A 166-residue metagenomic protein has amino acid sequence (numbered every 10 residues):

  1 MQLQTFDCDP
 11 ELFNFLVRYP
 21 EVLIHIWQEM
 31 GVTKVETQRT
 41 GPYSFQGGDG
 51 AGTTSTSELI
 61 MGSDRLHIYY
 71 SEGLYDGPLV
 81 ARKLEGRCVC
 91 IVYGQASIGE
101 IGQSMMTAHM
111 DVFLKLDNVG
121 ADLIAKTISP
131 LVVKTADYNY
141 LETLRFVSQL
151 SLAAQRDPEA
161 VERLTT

Functional and structural regions predicted by a protein language model:
M1-D9, F15-R18, V80, G102 (+2 more regions): Extracytoplasmic/periplasmic, Sec-exported soluble proteins
M1-G41: Hydrophobic ligand-binding cavity/cleft-lining segments
Q2, D9-L12, R65-H67, C88 (+1 more regions): Envelope-exposed proteins and targeting segments
D9-E11, T40, L74-D76, K115-D117: Generic structural motif
V17, Q28-E29, D49-A51, S71-Y75 (+1 more regions): A mature extracytoplasmic/lumenal domain signature
K34-F45, D49, L150, P158-V161 (+1 more regions): Charge-rich, low-complexity amphipathic helices in intrinsically disordered tails/linkers adjacent to domains
T37-V92: Glycine-rich portal/gate segments that line the openings of hydrophobic small-molecule binding cavities
Y93-T166: Terminal "cap-and-tail" regions of soluble proteins that handle hydrophobic small molecules
